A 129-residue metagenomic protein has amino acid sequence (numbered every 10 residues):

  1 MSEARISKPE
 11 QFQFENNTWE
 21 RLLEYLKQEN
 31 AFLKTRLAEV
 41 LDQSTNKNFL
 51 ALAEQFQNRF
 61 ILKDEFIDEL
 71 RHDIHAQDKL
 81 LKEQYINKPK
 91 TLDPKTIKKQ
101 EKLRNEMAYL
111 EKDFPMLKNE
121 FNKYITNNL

Functional and structural regions predicted by a protein language model:
M1-L129: Charge-rich amphipathic alpha-helical interaction elements
